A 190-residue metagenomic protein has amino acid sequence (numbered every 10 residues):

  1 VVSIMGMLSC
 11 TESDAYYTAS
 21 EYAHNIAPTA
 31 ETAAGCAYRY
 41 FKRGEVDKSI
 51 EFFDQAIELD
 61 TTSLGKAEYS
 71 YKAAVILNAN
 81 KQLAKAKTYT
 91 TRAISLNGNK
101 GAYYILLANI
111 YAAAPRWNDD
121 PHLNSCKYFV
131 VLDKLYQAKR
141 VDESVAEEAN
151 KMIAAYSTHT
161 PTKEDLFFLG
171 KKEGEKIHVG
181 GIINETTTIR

Functional and structural regions predicted by a protein language model:
V1-V2, E12-Y16, N25-G35, L64-Y69 (+1 more regions): Generic helix N-cap/helix-start motif at coil->alpha-helix transitions
S3, G35, Y71-K72, L106 (+3 more regions): "A position-specific structural signal for the A-helix of alpha-solenoid helical repeats
G6-S9, K42, T61-L64, V75-K81 (+4 more regions): Short coil/turn linking the two alpha-helices of tandem helical-hairpin repeats
Y22-A23, A56-L59, R92-A93, A138: Canonical positions in the second alpha-helix
A27-P28, T61-L64, G98-N99, E143: Short coil turns that delineate tetratricopeptide repeat
K87-S95, L123-E147, I153-S157: TPR/TPR-like (Sel1-like) alpha-helical repeat modules
Q137-R190: Terminal, low-structured helical/coil segments at or just beyond the last alpha-helical repeat
